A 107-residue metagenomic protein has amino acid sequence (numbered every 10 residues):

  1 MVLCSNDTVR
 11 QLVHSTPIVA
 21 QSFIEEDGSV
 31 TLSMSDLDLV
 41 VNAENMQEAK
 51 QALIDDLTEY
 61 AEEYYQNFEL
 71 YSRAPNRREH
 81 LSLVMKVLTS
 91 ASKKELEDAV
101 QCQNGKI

Functional and structural regions predicted by a protein language model:
M1-V19, F23, Q51-I107: Short, charged, surface-exposed hinge/linker loops at domain edges that act as mobile lids or interdomain connectors
T16-D36: Short aromatic-glycine-(Arg/Gly/Cys) micro-motifs in beta-strand/loop hairpins
M34-Q47: A short, exposed loop/beta-hairpin motif centered on an aromatic-Gly-Thr core
